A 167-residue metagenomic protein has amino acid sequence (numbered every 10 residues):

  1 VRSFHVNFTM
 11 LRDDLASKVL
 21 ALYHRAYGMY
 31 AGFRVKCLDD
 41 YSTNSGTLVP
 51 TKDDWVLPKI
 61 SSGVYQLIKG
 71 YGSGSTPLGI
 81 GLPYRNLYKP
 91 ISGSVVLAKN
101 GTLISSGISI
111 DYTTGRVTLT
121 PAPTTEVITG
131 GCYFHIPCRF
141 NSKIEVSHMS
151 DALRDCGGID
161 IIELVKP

Functional and structural regions predicted by a protein language model:
V1-H24: N-terminal intrinsically disordered, low-complexity, charge/repeat-rich segments that act as generic
R2-F4, E126, L153-G157: Residues at beta-strand starts and edge strands
S3, S62-V64, Y112-R116: A generic structural signal for beta-strand entry/edge sites
F8, V127-F134: Short, hydrophobic/aromatic-enriched beta-strand segments in well-ordered soluble domains
M10, L87-K89, P121-P123: Non-cytosolic beta-sheet module surface loops
D14, P123, H135-C138: Short amphipathic alpha-helical segments with coiled-coil-like heptad repeat character
L20-G107, Y133-P167: Extended beta-strand solenoid/passenger and fiber regions
T102-E126: A surface-exposed beta-strand-loop module
